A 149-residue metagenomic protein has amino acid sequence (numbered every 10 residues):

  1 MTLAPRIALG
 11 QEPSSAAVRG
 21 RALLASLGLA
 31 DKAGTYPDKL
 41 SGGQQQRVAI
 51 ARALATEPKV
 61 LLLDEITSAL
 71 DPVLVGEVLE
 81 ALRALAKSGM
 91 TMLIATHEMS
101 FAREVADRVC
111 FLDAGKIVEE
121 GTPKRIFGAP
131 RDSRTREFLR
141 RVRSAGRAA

Functional and structural regions predicted by a protein language model:
Y36-L40, Q44: Conserved ABC ATPase signature
I50: Hydrophobic anchor residue at the start of the ABC signature
A55-K59: A short, proline-enriched helix->beta-strand linker immediately N-terminal to the Walker B motif in ABC-type P-loop
L61-D64: Catalytic Walker B motif of ABC-type/P-loop ATPase nucleotide-binding domains
T96-H97: H-loop/switch region of ABC-family ATPase nucleotide-binding domains
E120-G121: ABC ATPase "signature
